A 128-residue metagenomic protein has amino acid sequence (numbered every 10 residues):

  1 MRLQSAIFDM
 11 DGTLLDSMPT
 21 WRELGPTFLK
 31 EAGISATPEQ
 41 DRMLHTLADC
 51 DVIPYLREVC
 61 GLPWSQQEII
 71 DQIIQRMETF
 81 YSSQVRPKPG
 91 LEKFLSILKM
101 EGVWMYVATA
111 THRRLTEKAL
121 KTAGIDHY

Functional and structural regions predicted by a protein language model:
L3-W104, R114-E117, D126: N-terminal helical cap/lid subdomain that shapes the substrate entry/recognition surface in HAD-like hydrolases
L120-K121: Anionic-ligand binding region
